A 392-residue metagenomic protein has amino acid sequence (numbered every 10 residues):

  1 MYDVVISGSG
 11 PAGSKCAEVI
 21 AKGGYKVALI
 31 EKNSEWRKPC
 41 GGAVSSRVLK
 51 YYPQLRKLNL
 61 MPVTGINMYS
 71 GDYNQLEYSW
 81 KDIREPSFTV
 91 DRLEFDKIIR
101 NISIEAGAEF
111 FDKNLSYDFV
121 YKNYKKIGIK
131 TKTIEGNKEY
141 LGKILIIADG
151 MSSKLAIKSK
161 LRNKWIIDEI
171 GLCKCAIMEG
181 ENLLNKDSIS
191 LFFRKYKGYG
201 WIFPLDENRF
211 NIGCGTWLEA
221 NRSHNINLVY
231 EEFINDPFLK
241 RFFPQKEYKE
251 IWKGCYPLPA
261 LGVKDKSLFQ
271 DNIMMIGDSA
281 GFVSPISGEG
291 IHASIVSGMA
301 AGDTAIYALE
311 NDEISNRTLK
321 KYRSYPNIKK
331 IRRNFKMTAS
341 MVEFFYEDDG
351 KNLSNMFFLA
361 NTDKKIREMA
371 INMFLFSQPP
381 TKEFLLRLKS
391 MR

Functional and structural regions predicted by a protein language model:
M1-G10: Beta1/beta-strand and adjacent pyrophosphate-binding region of the FAD-binding site in flavoprotein oxidoreductases
S9, V19-C40: Glycine-rich FAD pyrophosphate-binding loop
G13-S14: N-terminal Rossmann-fold NAD(P) dinucleotide-binding loop
K32-G71: N-terminal FAD cofactor-binding segment of flavoenzymes
K81-I102, K154, A220-N225: Short beta-strand to alpha-helix junction loop
I102-F243: Predominantly flavin-linked oxidoreductase catalytic cores and closely associated redox partners
A220-T304: FAD/FMN-dependent oxidoreductases across multiple families
I306-R392: C-terminal helical "tail/cap" subdomain of flavin- and related membrane-associated enzymes
